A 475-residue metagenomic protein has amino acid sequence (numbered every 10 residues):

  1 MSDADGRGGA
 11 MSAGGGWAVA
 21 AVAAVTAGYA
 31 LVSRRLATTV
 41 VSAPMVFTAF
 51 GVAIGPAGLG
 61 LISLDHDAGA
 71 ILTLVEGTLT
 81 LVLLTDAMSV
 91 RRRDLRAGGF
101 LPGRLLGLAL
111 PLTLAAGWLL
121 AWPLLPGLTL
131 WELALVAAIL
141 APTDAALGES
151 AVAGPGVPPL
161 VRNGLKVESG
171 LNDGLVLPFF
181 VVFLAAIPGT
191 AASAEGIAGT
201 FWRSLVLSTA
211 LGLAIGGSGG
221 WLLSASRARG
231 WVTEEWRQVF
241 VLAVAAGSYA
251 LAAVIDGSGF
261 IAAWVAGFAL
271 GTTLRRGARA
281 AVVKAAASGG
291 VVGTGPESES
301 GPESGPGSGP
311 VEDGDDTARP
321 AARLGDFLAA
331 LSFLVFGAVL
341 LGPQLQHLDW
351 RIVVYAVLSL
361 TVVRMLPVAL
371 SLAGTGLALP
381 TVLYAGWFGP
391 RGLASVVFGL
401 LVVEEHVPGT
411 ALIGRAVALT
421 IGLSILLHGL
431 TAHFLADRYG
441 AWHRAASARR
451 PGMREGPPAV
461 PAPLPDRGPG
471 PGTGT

Functional and structural regions predicted by a protein language model:
M1-G474: Transmembrane helical cores of multi-pass secondary ion antiporters/exchangers
